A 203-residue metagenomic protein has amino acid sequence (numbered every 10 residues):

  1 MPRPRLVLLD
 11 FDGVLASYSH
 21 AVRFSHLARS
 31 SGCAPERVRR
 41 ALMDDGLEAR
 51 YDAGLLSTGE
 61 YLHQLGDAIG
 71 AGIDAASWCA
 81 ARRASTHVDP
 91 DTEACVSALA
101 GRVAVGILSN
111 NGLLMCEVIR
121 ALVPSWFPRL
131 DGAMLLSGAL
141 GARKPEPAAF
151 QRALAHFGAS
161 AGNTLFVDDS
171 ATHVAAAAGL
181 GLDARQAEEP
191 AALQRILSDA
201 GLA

Functional and structural regions predicted by a protein language model:
M1-M43, A68: Active-site neighborhood of HAD-like aspartate-dependent phosphohydrolases
M1-R5, L9, G112-L113, E117-A203: Asp-based, Mg2+/Mn2+-dependent phosphohydrolase catalytic module
D12, S17, G106-N110, D168: Short beta-strand segments
V22, H26, G46, E60 (+7 more regions): Alpha-helical elements of Rossmann-like donor-binding domains used by nucleotide-donor carbohydrate transfer enzymes
L27, E36-A41, G46-R50, D74-P90: Helical cap/lid subdomains and adjacent loops of hydrolase enzymes that gate the active-site channel and determine
E48-C79: A metal-dependent, Asp-based hydrolase signature
D67, A76-G106, P147, P190: Short, acidic loop-to-helix structural element flanking the phosphoryl-transfer center in phosphate-processing enzymes
